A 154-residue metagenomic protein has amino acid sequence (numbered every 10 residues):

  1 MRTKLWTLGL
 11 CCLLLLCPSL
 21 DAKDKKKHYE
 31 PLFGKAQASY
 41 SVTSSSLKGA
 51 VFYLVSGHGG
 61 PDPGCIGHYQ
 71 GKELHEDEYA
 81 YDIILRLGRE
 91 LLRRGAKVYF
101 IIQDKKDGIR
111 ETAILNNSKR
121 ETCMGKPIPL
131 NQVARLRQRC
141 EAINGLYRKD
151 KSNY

Functional and structural regions predicted by a protein language model:
R2-Y154: Catalytic-site microenvironment of enzymes that process N-acetyl-hexosamine-containing cell-wall polysaccharides
